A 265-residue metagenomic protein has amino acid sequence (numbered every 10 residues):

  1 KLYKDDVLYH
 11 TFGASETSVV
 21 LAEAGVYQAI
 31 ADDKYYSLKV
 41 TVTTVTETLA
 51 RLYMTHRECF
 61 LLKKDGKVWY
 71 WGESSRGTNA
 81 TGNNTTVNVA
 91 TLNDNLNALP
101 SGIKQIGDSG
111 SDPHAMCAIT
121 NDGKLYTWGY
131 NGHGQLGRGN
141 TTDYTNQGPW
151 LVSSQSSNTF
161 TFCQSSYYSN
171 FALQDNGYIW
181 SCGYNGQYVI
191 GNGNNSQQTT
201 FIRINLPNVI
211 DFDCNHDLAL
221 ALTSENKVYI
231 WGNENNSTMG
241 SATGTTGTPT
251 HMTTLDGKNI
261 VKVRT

Functional and structural regions predicted by a protein language model:
L2-K4: Conserved aromatic beta-strand anchor motif in extracellular beta-sandwich/beta-rich domains
Y9-S15, N195: Short beta-strand segments within Ig-like beta-sandwich modules, predominantly Fibronectin type-III
E16-V26: Solvent-exposed segments in extracellular or luminal domains encompassing
A29-A31: Conserved structural position at the C-terminal beta-strand of extracellular beta-sandwich adhesion modules
K34-T44: Edge beta-strands of extracellular beta-sandwich domains
T43-S75: An edge-strand/N-cap motif at the start of beta-rich repeat modules
E58-L61, Y70, H114-A118, T127 (+4 more regions): Conserved core positions of repeat-based scaffolds
W69-N93, G129-L151, W180-T200, Y229-M252: Short glycine/serine- and acidic-residue-enriched loop/turn motifs that recur at repeat junctions
